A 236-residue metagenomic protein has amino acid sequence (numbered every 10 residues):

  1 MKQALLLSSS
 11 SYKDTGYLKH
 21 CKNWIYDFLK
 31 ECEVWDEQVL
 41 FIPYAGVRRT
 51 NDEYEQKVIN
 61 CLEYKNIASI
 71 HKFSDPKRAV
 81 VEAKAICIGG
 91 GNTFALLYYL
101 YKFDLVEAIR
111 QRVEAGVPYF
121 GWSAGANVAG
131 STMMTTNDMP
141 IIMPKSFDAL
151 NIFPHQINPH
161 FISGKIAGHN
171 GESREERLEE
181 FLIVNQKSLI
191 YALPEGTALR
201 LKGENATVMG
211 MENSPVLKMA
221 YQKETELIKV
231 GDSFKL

Functional and structural regions predicted by a protein language model:
K2-V34, G46, N51-E53, T135 (+1 more regions): C-terminal and late-domain segments of enzyme folds
F41-I42, R48-T93: A glycine-rich, hydrophobic loop/mini-helix early in the fold
V81-E82, A115, I152: Alpha-helix C-terminal capping/helix-to-coil transition sites in glycosyltransferase folds
C87-G90, V113-T132: Catalytic nucleophile loop
T93-F103, A167: Glycine/threonine-rich flexible loop motifs
K102-G116: Catalytic-core regions built around general acid/base machinery
